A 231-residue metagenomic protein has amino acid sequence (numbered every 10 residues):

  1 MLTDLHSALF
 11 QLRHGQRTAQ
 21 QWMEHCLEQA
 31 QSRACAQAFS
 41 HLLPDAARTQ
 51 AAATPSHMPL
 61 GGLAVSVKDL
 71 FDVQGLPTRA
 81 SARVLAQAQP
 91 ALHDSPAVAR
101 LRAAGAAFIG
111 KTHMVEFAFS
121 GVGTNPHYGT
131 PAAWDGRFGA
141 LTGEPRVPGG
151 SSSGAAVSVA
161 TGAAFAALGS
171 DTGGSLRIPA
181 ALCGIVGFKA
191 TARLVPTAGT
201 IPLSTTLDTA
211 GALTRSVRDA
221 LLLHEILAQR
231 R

Functional and structural regions predicted by a protein language model:
M1-D45: An N-terminal boundary/leader segment
A8-H14, S66, L85-Q89, D208-R215: Short, well-ordered beta-strand elements within core beta-sheets of diverse protein domains
A8-L12, A51, A155: Generic hydrophobic alpha-helical segments
A53-A64, D219: Immediate post-signal peptide segment of exported/extracytoplasmic ligand-binding proteins
P59-R100: Enzymes and membrane/adaptor proteins characterized by extended Gly/Ser/Thr/Asp/Glu-rich, aromatic-dotted
H93-S95, A99-H224: Short glycine/serine-rich loop segments
Q229-R231: Gly/Ser-rich, acidic/histidine-flanked active-site/gating loops
